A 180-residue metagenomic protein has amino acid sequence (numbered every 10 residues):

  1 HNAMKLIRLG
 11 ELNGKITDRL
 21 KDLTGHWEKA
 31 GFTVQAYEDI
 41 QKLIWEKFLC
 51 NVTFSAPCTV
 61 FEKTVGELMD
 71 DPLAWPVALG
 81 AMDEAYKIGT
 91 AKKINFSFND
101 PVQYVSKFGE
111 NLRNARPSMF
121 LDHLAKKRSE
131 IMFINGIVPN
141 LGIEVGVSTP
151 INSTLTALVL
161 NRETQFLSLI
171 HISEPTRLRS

Functional and structural regions predicted by a protein language model:
H1-F98: Internal alpha-helical scaffold of NAD(P)-dependent oxidoreductase catalytic cores
Y37, N99, N152-T154, L169: Residue-level detector of family-conserved "landmark" positions at structurally sensitive sites
F48-T53, V105, N135, L155-V159: Short alpha-helical scaffolding segments that buttress acidic/His motifs in well-ordered protein cores
K63-N152: Interdomain hinge/lid region at the active-site interface of Rossmann-like NAD(P)-dependent oxidoreductases
L158-F166: Amphipathic terminal alpha-helices
I170-S180: Single conserved hydrophobic/aromatic residue that forms the stacking wall/gate of nucleotide- or nucleobase-binding
